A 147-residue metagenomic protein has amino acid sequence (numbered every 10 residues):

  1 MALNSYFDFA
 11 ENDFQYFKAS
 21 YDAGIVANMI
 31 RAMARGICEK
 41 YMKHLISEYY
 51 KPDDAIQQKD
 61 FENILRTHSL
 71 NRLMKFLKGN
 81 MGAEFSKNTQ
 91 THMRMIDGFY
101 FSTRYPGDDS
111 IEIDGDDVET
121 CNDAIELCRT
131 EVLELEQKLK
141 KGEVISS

Functional and structural regions predicted by a protein language model:
M1-S147: Terminal alpha-helical segments
